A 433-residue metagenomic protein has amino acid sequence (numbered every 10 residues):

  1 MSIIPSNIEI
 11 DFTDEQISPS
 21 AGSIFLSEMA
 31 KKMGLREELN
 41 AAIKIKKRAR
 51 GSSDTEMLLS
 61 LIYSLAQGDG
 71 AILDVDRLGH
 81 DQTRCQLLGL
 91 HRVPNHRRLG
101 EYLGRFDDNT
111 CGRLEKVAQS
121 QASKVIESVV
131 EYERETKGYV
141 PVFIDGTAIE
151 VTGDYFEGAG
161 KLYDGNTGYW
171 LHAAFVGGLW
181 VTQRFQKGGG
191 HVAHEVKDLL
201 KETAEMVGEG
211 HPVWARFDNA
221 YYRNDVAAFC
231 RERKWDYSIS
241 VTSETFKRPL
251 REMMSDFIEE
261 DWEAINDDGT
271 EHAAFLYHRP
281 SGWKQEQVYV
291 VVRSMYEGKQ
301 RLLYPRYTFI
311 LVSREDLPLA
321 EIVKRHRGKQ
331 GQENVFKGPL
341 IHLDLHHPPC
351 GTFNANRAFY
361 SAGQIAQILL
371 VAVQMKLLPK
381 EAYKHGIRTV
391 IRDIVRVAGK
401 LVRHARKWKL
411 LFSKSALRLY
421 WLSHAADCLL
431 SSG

Functional and structural regions predicted by a protein language model:
M1-H191, V196-G208, Q374, E381 (+1 more regions): Dynamic "connector" segments at or just before major functional cores
S2-I8, F12, D236-I341, L430-S432: An anionic, glycine-rich sequence signature occurring as long contiguous blocks
M29, S60, V75, N95 (+9 more regions): Short, conserved catalytic/metal-binding motifs centered on acidic residues
M29, V75, E263, L319-V371: Short amphipathic alpha-helical "interface-anchor" segments enriched in bulky aromatics
A41-A49, P318-H326, H342-A358, Q374-G386 (+1 more regions): Short, solvent-exposed helix-loop connector elements
Q82-C85, I149-V151, G190, Y221-D225 (+7 more regions): Flexible loop/turn segments at secondary-structure boundaries
G190-F246: Domain-level cores of phosphate- or acyl-group-handling catalytic modules
S361-R396: C-terminal hydrophobic structural anchor segments that stabilize assembly/packing rather than catalytic chemistry
